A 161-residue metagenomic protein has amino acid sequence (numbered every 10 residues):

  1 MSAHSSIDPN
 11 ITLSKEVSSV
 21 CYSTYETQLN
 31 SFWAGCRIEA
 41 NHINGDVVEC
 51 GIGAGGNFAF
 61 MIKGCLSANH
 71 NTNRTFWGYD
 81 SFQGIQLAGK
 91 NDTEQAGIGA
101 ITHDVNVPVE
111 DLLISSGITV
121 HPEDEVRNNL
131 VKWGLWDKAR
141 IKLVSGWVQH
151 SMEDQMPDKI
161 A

Functional and structural regions predicted by a protein language model:
A3-Y22, N41-A161: S-adenosylmethionine/decaboxylated-SAM
L29-I43: Conserved alpha-helix/loop element of class I SAM-dependent methyltransferases that forms part of the SAM/SAH-binding
